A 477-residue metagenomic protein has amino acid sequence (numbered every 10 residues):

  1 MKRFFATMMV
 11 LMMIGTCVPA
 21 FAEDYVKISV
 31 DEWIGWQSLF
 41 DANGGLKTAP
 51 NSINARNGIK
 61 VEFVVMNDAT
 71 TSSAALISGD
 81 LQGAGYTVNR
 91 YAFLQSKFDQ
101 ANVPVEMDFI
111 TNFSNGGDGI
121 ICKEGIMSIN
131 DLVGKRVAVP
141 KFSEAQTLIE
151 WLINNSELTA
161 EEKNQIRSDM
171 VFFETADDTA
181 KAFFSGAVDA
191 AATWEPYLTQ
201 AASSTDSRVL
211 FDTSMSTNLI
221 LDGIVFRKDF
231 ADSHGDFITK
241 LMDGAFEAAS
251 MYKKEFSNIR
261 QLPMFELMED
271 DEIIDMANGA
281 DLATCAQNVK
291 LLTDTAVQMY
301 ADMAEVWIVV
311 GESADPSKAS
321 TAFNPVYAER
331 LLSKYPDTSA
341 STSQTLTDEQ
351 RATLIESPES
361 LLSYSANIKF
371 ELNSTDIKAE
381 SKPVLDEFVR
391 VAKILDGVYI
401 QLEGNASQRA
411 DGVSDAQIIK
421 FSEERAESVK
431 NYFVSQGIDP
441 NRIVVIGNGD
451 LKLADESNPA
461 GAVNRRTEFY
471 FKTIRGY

Functional and structural regions predicted by a protein language model:
M1-M8: Bacterial N-terminal signal peptides that target proteins for export
M8-T16: Bacterial N-terminal signal peptides
C17-A22: Sec/Tat signal peptide C-region and signal peptidase I cleavage site
D24-F172, D189-E195, N218: Short, glycine-/small- and polar/acidic-enriched structural segments that line small-molecule recognition paths
V88-R90, F98-D99, L158-E266: Pocket-lining segment of extracytoplasmic ligand-binding domains
D232-D315: Secondary-structure end/capping motifs
F323, Y327-I400, T473-Y477: Periplasmic peptidoglycan-binding/tethering modules of Gram-negative envelope proteins
N405-Y477: Periplasmic OmpA-like peptidoglycan-binding domain that tethers envelope proteins to the cell wall
